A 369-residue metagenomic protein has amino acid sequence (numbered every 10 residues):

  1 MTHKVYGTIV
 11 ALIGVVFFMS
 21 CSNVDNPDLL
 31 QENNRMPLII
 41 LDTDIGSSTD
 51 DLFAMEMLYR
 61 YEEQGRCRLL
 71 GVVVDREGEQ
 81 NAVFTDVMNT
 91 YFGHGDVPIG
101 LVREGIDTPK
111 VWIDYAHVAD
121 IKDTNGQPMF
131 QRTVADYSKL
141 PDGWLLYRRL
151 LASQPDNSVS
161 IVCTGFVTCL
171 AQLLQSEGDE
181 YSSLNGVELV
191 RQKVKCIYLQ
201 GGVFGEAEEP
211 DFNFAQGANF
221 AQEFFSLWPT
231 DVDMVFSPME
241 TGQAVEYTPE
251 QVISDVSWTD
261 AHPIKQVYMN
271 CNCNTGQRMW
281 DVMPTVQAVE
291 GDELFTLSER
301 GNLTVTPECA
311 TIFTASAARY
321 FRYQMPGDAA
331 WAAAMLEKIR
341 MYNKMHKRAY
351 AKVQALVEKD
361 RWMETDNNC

Functional and structural regions predicted by a protein language model:
M1-V10: Bacterial N-terminal signal peptides that target proteins for export
F18-S20: C-terminal motif of bacterial Sec signal peptides marking the signal peptidase cleavage site
S22-C369: N-terminal acidic, glycine/proline-rich low-complexity segments
